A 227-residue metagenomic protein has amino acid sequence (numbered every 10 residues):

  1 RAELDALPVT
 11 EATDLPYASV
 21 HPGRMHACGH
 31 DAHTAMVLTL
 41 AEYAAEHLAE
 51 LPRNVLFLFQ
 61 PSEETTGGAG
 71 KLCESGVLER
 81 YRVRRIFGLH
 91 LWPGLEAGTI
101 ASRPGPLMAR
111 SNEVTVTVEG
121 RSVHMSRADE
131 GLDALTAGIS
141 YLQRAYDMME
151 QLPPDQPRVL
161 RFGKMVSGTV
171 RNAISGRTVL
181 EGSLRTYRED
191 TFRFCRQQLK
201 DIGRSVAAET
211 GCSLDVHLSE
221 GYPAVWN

Functional and structural regions predicted by a protein language model:
A2-L4: Transmembrane beta-barrel strands of outer-membrane/channel proteins
L7-M25, D31-A32, A49-K164, G168-A173: Histidine/acidic-residue-rich, glycine-tolerant segments that coordinate divalent metal ions
H26-A27, A128, E189-F194: Ordered, soluble secondary-structure elements with a strong preference for glycine-centered loop motifs and nearby
H33-V37: Alpha-helical transmembrane segments that form the membrane-embedded catalytic/substrate-binding core of multi-pass
L38-R53: Flexible, small-residue-rich helix->loop connector segments that border functional cores
A41-A45, C73-E74, Y146, R204: Generic structural signal for well-ordered alpha-helical scaffold segments
L135-N227: Metal-dependent amide/peptide-bond hydrolase catalytic core, centered on the "pita-bread" metallohydrolase fold
